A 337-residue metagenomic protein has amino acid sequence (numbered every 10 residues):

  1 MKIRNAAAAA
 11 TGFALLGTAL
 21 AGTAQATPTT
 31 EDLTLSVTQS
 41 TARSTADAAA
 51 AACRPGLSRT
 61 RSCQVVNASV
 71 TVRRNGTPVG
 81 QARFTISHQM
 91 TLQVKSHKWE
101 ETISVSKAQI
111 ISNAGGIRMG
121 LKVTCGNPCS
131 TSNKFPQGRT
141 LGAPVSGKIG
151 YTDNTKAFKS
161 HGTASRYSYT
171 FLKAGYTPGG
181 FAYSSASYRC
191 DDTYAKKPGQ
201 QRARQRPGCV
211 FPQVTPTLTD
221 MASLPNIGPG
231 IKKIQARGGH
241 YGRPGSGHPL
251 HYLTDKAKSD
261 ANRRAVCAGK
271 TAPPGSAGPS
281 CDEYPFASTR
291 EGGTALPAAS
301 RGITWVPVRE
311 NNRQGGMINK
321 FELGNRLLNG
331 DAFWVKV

Functional and structural regions predicted by a protein language model:
M1-T27: Secretory targeting and sorting signals
R4-A6, P285, T289-G292: Generic detector of bulky aromatic hydrophobic side chains
T27-G278, S288-V337: Nuclease and nuclease-like effector domains acting on nucleic acids or nucleotide cofactors
S280-Y284: Histidine-centered catalytic micro-motifs used for acid/base chemistry in nuclease and nucleotide-processing active
